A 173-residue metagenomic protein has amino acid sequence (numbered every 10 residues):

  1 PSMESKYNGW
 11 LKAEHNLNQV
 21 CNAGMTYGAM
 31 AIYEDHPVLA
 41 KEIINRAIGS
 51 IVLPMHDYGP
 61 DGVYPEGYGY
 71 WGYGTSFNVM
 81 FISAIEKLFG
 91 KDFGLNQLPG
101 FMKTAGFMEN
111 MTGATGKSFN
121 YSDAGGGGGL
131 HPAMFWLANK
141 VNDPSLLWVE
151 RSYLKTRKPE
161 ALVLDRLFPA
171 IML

Functional and structural regions predicted by a protein language model:
P1-G69, M80, L167, I171: Active-site lining segments of carbohydrate-active enzymes
Y70-L173: Carbohydrate-active enzyme catalytic cores, enriched for enzymes that act on polyanionic acidic polysaccharides
